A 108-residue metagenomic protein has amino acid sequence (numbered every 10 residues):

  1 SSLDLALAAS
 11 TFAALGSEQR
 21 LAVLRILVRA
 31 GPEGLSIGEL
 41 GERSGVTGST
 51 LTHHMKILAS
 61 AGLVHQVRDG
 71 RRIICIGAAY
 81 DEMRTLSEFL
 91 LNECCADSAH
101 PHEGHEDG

Functional and structural regions predicted by a protein language model:
S1-A8, R25-A30, A78-G108: Amphipathic alpha-helical dimerization/coiled-coil segments that flank or bridge DNA-binding/regulatory modules
L15-R25: Short alpha-helical elements of helix-turn-helix
S36-G38: Residues that mark the N-terminal boundary/hinge immediately upstream of a DNA-recognition element
G41-E42, A59-S60: Alpha-helical residues within the helix-turn-helix
T47: Helix-turn-helix DNA-binding motif, specifically the short coil turn and the N-cap/start of the second
M55-K56: Short, hydrophobic-biased segments on the C-terminal half of alpha helices that form "recognition helices"
S60-D69, I76-G77: Beta-hairpin "wing" of winged helix-turn-helix
